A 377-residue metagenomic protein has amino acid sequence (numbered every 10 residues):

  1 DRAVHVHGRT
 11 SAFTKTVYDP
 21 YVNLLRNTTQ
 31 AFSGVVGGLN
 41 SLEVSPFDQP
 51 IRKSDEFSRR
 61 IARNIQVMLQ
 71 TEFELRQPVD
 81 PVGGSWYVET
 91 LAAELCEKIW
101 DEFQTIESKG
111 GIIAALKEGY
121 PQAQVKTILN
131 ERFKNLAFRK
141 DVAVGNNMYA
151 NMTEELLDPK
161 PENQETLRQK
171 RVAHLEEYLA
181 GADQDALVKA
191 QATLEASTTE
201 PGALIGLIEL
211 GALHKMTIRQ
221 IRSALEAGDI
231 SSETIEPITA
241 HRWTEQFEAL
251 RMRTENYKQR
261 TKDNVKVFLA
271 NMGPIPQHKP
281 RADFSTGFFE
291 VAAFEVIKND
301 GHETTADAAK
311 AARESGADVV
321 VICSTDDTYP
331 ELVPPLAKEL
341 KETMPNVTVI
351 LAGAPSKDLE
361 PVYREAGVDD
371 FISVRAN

Functional and structural regions predicted by a protein language model:
D1-A3, F32-N40, E56-R59, V67-Q77 (+4 more regions): Secondary-structure transition/capping motifs at alpha-helix termini and the adjoining loop/turn into the next element
D1-T14, Y18-V22, Q104: Gly/Pro-rich turn-and-neighbor structural signature
V4-G8, N40-V44, V349-L351: Hydrophobic faces of well-ordered beta-strands that scaffold small-molecule active sites in alpha/beta enzyme cores
T10-T14, D48-P50, P355-S356: Acidic, glycine-rich active-site loops and adjacent beta-strand->loop/helix elements that engage anionic groups
K15-Y21, V44-P46, K53-F57, Q77-D80 (+6 more regions): Short acidic, glycine/serine/threonine-rich loops at helix termini
P20-T28, I372-R375: Active-site cavity-forming subdomains of large catalytic enzyme subunits
L25-F103: Mobile "lid/hinge" segments at catalytic clefts and subdomain interfaces of large enzymes
A115-N377: C-terminal amphipathic alpha-helical interaction region
